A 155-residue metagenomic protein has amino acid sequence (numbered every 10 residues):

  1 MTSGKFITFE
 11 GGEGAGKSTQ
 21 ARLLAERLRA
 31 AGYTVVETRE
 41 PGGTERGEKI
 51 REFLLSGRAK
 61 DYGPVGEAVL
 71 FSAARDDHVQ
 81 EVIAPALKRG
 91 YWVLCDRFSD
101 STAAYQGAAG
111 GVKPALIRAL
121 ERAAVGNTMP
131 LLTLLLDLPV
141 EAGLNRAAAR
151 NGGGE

Functional and structural regions predicted by a protein language model:
M1-G4: Phosphate-binding P-loop
I7-F9: Hydrophobic anchor at the beta1->P-loop junction of P-loop NTPases
G14: Walker A (P-loop) phosphate-binding loop of P-loop NTPases
K17: Conserved lysine of the Walker
Q20, L24: Hydrophobic positions on the alpha1 helix immediately C-terminal to the Walker A/P-loop
R27: Rossmann-fold NAD(P)-dependent oxidoreductase module
A31-V125: ATP-dependent small-molecule kinase phosphotransfer cores that center on conserved nucleotide phosphate-binding segments
T102-E155: A glycine- and Lys/Arg-enriched "phosphate-lid" helix/loop adjacent to the NTP-binding pocket of small-molecule kinases
